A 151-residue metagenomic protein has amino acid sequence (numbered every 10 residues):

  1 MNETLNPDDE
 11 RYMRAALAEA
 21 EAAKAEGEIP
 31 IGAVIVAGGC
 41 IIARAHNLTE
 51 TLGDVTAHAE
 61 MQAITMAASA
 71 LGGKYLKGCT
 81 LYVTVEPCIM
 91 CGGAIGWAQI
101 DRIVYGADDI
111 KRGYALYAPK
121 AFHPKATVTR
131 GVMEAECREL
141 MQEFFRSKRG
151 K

Functional and structural regions predicted by a protein language model:
M1-A23, P87, G93-K151: Zinc-dependent deaminase
A16, A20-A23, A33, A43 (+2 more regions): Small-residue (primarily alanine) positions within well-ordered alpha-helices, especially packing/interaction faces
G27-I31, K77: Short, basic and Ser/Thr-rich N-terminal targeting/leader segments
I31-G39: Short beta-strand scaffold segments in enzyme catalytic cores
I42-T49, K125-T127: Short beta->alpha transition motifs characteristic of CBS
T51-M61: A short, polar/charged loop-to-alpha-helix boundary motif
G73-V85: Immediate flanking context of iron-sulfur cluster ligation sites
